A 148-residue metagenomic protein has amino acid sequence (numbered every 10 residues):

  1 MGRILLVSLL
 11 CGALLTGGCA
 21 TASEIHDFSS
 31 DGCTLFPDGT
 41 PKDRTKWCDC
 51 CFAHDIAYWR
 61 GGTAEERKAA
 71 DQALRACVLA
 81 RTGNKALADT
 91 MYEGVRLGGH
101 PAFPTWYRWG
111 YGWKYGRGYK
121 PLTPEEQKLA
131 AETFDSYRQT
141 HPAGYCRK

Functional and structural regions predicted by a protein language model:
M1-I4: Positively charged n-region of N-terminal signal peptides that target proteins for export
V7-T16: Bacterial N-terminal signal peptides
C19-K148: Extended terminal accessory/targeting regions
